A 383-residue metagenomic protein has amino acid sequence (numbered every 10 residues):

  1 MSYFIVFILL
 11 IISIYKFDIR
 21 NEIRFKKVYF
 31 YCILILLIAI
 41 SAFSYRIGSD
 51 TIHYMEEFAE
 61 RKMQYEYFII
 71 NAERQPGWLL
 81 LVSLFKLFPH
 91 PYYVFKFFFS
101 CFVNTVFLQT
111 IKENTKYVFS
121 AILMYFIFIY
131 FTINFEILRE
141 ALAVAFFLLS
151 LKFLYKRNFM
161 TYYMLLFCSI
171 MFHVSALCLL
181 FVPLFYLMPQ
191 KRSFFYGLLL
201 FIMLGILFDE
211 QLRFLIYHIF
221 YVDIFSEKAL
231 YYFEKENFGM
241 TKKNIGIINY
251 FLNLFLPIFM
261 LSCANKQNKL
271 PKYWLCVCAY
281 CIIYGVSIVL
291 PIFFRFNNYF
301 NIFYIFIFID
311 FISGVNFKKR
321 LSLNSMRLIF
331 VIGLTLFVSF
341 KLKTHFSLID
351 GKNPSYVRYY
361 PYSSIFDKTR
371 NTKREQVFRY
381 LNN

Functional and structural regions predicted by a protein language model:
I47, I52-E56, K62-M63, L79 (+2 more regions): Alpha-helical transmembrane segments and terminal signal-anchor/GPI-anchor hydrophobic tails, characterized by long
I52-E60, Y67-H90: Short hydrophobic/aromatic helix or loop-helix immediately within or flanking a transmembrane segment in polytopic
P76, F88-T105: Loop-to-helix entry region of an early transmembrane alpha helix in multi-pass inner-membrane enzymes
L108-F128: Transmembrane-helix signature of polytopic, membrane-embedded enzymes that assemble or transfer cell-envelope glycans
Y130, T161-F185, F201, C281-G285: Membrane-interface alpha helices of multi-pass inner-membrane proteins
F135-A141: Short acidic/glycine- and proline-prone juxtamembrane loop motifs at membrane-interface regions of multi-pass membrane
F147-T161: Membrane-interface transmembrane helices that cradle and orient dolichyl/undecaprenyl
F317-S339: Signature aromatic-anchored transmembrane alpha helix within multi-pass, membrane-resident enzymes that catalyze glycan
